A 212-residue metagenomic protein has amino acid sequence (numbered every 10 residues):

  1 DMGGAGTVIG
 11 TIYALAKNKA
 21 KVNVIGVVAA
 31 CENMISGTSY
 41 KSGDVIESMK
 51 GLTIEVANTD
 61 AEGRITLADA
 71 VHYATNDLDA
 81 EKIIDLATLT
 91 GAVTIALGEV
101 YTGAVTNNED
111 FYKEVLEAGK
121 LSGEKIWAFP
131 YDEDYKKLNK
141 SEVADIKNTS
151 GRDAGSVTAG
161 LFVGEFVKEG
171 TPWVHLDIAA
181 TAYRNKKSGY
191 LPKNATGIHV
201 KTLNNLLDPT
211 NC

Functional and structural regions predicted by a protein language model:
D1-C212: A generic structural signal for tightly packed, nonpolar segments enriched in small/aliphatic residues
